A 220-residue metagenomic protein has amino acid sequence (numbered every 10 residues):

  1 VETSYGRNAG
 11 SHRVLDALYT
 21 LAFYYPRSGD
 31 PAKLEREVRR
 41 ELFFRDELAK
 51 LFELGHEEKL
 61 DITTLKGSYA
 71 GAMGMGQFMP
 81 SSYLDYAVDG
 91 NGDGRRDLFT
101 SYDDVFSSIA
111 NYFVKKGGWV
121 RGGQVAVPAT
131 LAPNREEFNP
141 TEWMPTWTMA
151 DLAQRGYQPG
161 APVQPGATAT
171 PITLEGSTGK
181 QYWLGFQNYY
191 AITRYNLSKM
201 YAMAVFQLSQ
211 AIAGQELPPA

Functional and structural regions predicted by a protein language model:
V1-S108, V114: Acidic/His-rich structured neighborhood in mature extracellular/periplasmic domains
A9-R13, T148, K180: Secondary-structure junction/capping motif
G10, Y24, G29-D30, W143 (+4 more regions): Short linear sequence elements within intrinsically disordered, low-complexity coil regions
A17, G76, L131, A150 (+3 more regions): Short linear sequence motifs
Y25, E58-I62, K116-R121, P159 (+2 more regions): Short secondary-structure junctions and interdomain/linker hinges
I62, K66-S177: Flexible, glycine-rich surface segments
A161-A220: C-terminal functional modules
